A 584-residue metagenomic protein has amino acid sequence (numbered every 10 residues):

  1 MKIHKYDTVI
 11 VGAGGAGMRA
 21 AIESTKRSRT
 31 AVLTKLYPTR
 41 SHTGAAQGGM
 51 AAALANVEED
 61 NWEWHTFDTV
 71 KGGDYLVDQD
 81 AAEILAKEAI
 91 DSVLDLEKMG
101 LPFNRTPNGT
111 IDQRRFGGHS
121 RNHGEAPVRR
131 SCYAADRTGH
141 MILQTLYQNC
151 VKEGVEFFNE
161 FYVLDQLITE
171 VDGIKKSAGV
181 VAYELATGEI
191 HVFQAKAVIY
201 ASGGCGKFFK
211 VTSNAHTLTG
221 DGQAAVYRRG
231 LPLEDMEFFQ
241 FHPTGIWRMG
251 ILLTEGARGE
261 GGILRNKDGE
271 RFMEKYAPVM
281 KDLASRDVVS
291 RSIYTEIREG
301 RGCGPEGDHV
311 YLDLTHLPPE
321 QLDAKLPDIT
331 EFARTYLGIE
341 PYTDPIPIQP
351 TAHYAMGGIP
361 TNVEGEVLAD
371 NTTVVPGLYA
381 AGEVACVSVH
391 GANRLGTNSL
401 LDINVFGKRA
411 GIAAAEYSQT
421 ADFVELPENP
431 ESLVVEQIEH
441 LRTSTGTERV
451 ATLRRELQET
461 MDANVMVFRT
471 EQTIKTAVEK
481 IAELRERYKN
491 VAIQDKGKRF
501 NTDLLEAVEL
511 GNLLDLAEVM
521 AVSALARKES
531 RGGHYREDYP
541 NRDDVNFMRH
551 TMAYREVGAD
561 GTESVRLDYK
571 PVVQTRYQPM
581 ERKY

Functional and structural regions predicted by a protein language model:
M1-Y6, G15, E23, Y37-T39 (+11 more regions): Glycine- and aromatic-enriched mobile tails/lids
T8-V32: N-terminal Rossmann-like FAD-binding beta1-loop-alpha1 element of flavoenzymes
A52-L85: Glycine-rich active-site loop/strand segments that organize a redox cofactor
V77-I90, R129-Q148, F158, T212-G220 (+3 more regions): Short beta-strand to alpha-helix junction loop
E97-E189, Q194, A201, H242-M249 (+1 more regions): Conserved redox-cofactor binding core of oxidoreductases
D165-V192, E340-V387: FAD-site-proximal beta/loop scaffold in flavoenzymes
A197-I251, G304, G396-A413: Glycine-rich loop(s) and the adjacent beta-strand/alpha-helix scaffold that form part
A225, L231-P347, A413-Q419, R454 (+1 more regions): An anion/pyrophosphate-binding glycine-rich loop and adjacent beta-alpha core in soluble alpha-beta enzymes
